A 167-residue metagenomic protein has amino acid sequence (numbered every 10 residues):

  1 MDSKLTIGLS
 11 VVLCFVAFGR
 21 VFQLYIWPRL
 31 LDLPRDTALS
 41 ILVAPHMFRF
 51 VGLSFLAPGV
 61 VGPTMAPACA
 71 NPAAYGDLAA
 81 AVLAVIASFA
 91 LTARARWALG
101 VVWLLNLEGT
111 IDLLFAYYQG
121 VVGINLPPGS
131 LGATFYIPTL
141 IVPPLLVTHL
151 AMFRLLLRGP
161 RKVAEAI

Functional and structural regions predicted by a protein language model:
S10-A68: A glycine-rich, hydrophobic loop/mini-helix early in the fold
S10-F22, A79-S88, T139-L155: Hydrophobic cores of alpha-helical transmembrane segments in multi-pass inner/ER membrane proteins, independent
I26-L39, T92-G100, R158-K162: Membrane-interface helix-boundary motifs at transmembrane edges
F50-V61, I111-P128: C-terminal ends of transmembrane alpha-helices and the immediately adjacent extracellular/lumenal or cytosolic loop
T64-Y75, V101-V102, P127-P138: Non-cytosolic membrane-interface motifs at loop->transmembrane helix junctions
G76, A80-A84, V102-V121, P143-L145: Hydrophobic alpha-helical membrane segments
L91-R96, V121-G132: Membrane-helix boundary connector in multi-pass membrane proteins
F115-V122, F135-K162: C-terminal transmembrane-bundle signature of multipass membrane proteins, characterized by strong activation on
